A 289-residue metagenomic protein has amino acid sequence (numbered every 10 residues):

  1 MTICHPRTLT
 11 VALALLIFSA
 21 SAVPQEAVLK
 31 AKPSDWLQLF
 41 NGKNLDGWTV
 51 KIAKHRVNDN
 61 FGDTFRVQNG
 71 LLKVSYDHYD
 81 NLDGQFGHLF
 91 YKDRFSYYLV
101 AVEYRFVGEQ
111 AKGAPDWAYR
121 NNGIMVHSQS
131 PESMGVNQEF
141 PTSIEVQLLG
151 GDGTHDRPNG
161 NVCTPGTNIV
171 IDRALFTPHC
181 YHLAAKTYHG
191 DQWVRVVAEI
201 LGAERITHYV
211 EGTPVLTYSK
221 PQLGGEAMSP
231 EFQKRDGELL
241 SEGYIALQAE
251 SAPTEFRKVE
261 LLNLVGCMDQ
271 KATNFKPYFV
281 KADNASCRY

Functional and structural regions predicted by a protein language model:
M1-T10: Bacterial N-terminal signal peptides that target proteins for export
T10-S19: Bacterial N-terminal signal peptides
A22: Aromatic/acidic, Gly/Pro-rich catalytic loop(s) in extracytoplasmic/lumenal soluble domains of multi-pass membrane
Q25-T273, P277-V280: Carbohydrate-interacting regions of secretory-pathway proteins
K281-Y289: Short, disulfide-bonded extracellular cysteine-rich repeat modules
